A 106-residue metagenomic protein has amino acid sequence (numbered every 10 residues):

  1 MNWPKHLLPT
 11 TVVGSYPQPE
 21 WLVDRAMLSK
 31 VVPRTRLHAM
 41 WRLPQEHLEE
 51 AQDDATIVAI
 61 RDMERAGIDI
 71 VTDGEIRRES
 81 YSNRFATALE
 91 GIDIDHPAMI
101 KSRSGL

Functional and structural regions predicted by a protein language model:
M1-L106: Domain-level signal for soluble alpha/beta catalytic cores
